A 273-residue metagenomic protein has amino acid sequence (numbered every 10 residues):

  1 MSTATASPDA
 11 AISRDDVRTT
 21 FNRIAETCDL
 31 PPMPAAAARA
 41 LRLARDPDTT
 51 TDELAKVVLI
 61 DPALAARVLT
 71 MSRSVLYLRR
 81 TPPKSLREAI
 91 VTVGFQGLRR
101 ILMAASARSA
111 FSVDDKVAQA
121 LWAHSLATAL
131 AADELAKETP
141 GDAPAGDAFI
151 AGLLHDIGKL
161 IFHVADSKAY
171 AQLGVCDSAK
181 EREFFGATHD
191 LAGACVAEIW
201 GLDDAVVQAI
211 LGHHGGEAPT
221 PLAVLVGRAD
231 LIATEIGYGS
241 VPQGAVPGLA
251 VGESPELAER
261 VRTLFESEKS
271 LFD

Functional and structural regions predicted by a protein language model:
M1-Q172, D177-V246: Conserved alpha-helical "signature site" that marks functionally important helical segments or helix/loop junctions
P247-A258: Short, flexible active-site recognition loops that position polar ligands and cofactors
E256-F272: C-terminal accessory extensions/subdomains outside the catalytic/core fold
